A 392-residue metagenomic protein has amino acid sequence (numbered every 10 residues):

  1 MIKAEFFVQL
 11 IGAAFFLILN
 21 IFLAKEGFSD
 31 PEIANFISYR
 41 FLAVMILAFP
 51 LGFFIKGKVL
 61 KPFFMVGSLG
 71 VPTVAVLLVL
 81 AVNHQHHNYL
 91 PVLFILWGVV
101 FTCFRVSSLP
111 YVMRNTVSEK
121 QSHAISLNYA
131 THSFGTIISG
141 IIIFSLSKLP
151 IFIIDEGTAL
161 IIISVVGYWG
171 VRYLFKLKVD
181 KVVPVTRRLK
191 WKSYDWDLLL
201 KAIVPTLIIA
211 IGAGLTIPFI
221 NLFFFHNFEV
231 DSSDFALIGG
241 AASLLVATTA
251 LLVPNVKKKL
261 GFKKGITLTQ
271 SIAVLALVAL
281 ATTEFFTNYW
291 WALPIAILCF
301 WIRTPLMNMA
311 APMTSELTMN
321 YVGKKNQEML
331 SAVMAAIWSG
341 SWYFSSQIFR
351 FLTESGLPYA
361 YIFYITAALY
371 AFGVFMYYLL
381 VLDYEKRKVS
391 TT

Functional and structural regions predicted by a protein language model:
M1, L177-P205: Juxtamembrane intracellular "pre-TM" segments in multi-pass secondary transporters
M1-I46, L200-P205, I209-G239: Helix-loop boundary and gating motifs at the non-cytosolic
F6, H86-F104, W291-M309: Hydrophobic core of transmembrane alpha-helices in multi-pass small-molecule transporters, especially MFS/SLC-type
L47-L60, T249-F262, T353-E354: Helix-to-loop junctions at the C-terminal end of transmembrane segments in multipass secondary transporters
L69-Q85, I272-Y289: C-terminal ends and interior cores of transmembrane alpha-helices in multi-pass membrane transporters/permeases
C103-T116, M307-V322: Intracellular juxtamembrane helix-capping segments at the cytosolic ends of symmetry-related transmembrane helices
I125-F144, A335-S346: Glycine-rich segments within core transmembrane alpha-helices of 12-TM secondary carriers
S147-V165, F351-Y370: A membrane-interface helix-boundary motif in multi-pass transporters
